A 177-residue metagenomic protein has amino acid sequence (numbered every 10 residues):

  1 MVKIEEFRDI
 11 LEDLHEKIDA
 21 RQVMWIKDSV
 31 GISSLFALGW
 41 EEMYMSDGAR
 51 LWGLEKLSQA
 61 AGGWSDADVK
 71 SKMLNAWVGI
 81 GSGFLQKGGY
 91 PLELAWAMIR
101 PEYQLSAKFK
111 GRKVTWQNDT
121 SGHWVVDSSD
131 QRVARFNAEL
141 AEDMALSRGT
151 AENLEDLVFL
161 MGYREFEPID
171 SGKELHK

Functional and structural regions predicted by a protein language model:
M1-K177: Soluble extramembrane regions of membrane proteins in the secretory/endomembrane system
